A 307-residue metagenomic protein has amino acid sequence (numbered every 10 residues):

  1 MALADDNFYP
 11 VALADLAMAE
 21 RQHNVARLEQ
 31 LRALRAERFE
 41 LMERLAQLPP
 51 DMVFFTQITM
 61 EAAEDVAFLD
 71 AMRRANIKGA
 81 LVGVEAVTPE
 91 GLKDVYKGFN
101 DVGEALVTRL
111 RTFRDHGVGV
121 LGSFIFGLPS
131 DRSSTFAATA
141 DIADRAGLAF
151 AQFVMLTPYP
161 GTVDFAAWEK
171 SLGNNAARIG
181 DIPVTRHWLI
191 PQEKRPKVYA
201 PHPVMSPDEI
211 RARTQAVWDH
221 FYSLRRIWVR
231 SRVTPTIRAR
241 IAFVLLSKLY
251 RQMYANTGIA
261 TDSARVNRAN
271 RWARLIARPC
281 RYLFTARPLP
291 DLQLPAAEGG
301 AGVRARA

Functional and structural regions predicted by a protein language model:
L3-A4, G83: Generic enzyme active-site microenvironment
A4-P10: Glycine-rich Rossmann NAD(P)(H)-binding loop
P10-V11, E90: Catalytic P-loop NTPase motifs of RecA-like helicase/translocase cores
A12-E29, R225-A307: Membrane-proximal basic amphipathic "stem/tether" segments
A19-R238, P295-E298, G302-A307: A structural motif corresponding to the C-terminal lobe/cap of the Radical SAM core domain
